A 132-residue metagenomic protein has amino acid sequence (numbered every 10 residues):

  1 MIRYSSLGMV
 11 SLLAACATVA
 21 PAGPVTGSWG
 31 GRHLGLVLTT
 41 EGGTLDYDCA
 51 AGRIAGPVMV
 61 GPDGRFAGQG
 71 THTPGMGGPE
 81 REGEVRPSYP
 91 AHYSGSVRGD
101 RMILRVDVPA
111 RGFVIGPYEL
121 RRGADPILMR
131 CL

Functional and structural regions predicted by a protein language model:
M1-G8: Bacterial N-terminal signal peptides that target proteins for export
P21-G35, G68, M129-C131: Tryptophan-anchored aromatic micro-motifs
G31, G43-Y47, F66-G70, M102-V106: Short hydrophobic/aromatic-rich beta-strand segments that constitute the beta-sheet cores of beta-sandwich/beta-barrel
G35-T44, P62-G64, S96-R101, G123-A124: Short, solvent-exposed coil/turn segments at beta-strand boundaries
A51-R101: Contiguous, well-ordered beta-strand patches that form the walls/edges of small beta-barrel/beta-sandwich domains
G52-G64, R101-L132: Edge beta-strand at a domain terminus
